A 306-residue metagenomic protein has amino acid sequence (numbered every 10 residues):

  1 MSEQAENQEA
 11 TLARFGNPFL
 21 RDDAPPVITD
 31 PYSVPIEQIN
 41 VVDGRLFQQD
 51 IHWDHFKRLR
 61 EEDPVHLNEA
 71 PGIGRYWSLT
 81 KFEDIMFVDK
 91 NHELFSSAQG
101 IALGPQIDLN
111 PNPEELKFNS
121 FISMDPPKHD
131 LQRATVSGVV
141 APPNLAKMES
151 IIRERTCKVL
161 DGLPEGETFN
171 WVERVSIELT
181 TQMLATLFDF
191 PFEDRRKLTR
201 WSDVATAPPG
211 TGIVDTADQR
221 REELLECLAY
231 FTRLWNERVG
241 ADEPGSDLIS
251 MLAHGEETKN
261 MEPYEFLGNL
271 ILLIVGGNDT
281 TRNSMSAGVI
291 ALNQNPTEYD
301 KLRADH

Functional and structural regions predicted by a protein language model:
M1-H306: Cytochrome P450
